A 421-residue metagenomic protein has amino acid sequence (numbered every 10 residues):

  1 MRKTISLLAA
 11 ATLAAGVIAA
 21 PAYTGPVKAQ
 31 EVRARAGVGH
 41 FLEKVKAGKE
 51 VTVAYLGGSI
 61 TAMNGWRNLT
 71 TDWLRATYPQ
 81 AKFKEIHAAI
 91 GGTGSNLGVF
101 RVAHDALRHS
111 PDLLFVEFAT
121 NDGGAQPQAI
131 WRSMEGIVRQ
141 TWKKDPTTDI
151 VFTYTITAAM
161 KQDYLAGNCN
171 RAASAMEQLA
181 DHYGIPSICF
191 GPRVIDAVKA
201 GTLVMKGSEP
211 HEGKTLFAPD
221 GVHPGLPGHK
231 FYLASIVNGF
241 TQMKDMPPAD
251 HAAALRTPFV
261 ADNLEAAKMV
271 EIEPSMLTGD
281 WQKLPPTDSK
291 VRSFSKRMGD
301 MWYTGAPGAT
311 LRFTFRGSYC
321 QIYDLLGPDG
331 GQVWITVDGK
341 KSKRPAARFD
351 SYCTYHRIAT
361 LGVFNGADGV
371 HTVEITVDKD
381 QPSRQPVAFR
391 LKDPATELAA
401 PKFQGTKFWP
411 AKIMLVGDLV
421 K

Functional and structural regions predicted by a protein language model:
M1-A9: Bacterial N-terminal signal peptides that target proteins for export
A9-I18: Hydrophobic core
Y23-Y55, I60, L74: Membrane/wall-proximal cationic-aromatic binding patches
E50-G65, I90-G94, Y319, P328: Catalytic nucleophile-elbow at a beta strand-turn-alpha helix junction centered on a G-D-S/GDSL motif, marking
N68-K84, T93, L97-A252, D300-T310 (+2 more regions): Alpha-helical cap/lid subdomain in secreted, periplasmic, or secretory-pathway luminal O-acyl-processing enzymes
G228-D300: Catalytic cores of secreted or luminal carbohydrate-active enzymes
